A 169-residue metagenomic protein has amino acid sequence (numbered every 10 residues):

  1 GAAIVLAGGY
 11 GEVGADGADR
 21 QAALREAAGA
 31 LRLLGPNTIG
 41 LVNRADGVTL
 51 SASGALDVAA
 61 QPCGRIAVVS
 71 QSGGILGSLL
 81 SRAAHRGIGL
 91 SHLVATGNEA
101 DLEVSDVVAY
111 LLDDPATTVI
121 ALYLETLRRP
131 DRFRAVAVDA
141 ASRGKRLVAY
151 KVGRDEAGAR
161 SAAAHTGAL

Functional and structural regions predicted by a protein language model:
G1-L169: Catalytic-core regions of core metabolic enzymes, especially those transforming organic acids/acyl-group intermediates
